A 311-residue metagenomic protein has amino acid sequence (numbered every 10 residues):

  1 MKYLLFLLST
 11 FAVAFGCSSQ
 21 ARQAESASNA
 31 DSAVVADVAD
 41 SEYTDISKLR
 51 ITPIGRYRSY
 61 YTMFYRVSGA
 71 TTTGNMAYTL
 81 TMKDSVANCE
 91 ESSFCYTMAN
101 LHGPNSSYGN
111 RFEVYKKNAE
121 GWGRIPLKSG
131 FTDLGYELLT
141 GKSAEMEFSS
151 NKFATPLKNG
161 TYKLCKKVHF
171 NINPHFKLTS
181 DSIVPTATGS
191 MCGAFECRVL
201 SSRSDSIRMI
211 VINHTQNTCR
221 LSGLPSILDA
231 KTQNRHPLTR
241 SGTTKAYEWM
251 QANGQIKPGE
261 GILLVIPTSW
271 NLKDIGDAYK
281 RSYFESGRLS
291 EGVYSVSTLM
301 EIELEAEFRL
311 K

Functional and structural regions predicted by a protein language model:
L4-A12: Sec-dependent N-terminal signal peptides
F15-G16: C-terminal motif of bacterial Sec signal peptides marking the signal peptidase cleavage site
E25-T132, E137, V168-P258, Y283-G287 (+1 more regions): Primarily secretory-pathway and cell-envelope proteins
S129-T155, K245-G276: Intrinsically disordered, low-complexity Pro/Gly/Ser/Thr-rich segments with frequent PxxP/GP/PP motifs and embedded
F148, K166, I266, T298-M300: Conserved "cap/hinge" positions at secondary-structure junctions
S149-N159, R281-S290: Short, surface-exposed loop/turn motifs with a glycine/proline- and acidic-biased composition
K158-K167, L289-T298: A short tyrosine-centered beta-strand micro-motif
T268-V293: Beta-strand-rich cores of mature extracytoplasmic or soluble domains
